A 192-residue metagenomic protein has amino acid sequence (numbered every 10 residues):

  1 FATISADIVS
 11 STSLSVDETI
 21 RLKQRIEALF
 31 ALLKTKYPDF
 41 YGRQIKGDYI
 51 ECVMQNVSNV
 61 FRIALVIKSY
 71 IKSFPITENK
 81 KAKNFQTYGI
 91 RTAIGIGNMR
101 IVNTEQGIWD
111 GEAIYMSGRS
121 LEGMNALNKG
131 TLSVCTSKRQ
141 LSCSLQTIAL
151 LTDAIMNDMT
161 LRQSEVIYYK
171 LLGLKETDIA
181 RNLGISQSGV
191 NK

Functional and structural regions predicted by a protein language model:
F1-K192: Regulatory and interdomain segments flanking nucleotide-handling catalytic cores in signaling/defense enzymes
